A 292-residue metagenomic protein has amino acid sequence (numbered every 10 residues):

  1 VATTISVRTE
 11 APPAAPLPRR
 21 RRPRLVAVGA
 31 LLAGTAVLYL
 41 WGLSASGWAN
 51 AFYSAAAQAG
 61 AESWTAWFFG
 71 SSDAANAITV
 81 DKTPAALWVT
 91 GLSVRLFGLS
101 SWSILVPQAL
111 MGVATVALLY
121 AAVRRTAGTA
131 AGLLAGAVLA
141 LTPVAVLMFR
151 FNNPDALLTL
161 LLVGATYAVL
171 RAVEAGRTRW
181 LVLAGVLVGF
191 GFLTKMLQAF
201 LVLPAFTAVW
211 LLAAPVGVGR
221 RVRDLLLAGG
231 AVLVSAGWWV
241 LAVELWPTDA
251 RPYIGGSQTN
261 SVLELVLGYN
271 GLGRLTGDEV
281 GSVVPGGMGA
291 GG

Functional and structural regions predicted by a protein language model:
V1-G292: Membrane-integral, polyisoprenol-dependent glycosyltransferases of the GT-C/oligosaccharyltransferase superfamily
